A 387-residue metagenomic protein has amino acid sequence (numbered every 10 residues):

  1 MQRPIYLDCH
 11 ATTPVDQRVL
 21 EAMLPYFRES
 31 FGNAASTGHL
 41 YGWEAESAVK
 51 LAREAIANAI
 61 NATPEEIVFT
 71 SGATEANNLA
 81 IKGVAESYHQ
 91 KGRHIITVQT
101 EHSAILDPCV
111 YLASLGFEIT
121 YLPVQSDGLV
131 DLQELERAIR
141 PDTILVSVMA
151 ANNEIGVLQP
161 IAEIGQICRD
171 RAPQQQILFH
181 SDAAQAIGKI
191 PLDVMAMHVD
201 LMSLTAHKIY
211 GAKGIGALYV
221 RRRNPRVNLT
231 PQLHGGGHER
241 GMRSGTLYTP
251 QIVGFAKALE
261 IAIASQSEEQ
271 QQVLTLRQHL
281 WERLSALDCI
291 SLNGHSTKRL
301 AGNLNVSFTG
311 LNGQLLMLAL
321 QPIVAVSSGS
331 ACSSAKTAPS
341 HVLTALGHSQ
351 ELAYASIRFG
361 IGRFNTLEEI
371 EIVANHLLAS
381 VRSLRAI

Functional and structural regions predicted by a protein language model:
M1-I387: Pyridoxal 5′-phosphate
